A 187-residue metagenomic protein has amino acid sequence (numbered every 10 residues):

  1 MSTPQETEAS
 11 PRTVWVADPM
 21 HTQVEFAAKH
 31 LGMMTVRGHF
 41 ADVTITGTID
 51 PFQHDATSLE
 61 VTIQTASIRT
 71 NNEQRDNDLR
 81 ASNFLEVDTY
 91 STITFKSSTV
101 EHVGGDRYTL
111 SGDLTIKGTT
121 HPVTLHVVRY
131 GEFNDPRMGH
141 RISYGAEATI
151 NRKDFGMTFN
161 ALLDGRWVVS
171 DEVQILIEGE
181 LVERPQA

Functional and structural regions predicted by a protein language model:
M1-A187: Low-complexity, acidic/polar, glycine-enriched regions of mature
